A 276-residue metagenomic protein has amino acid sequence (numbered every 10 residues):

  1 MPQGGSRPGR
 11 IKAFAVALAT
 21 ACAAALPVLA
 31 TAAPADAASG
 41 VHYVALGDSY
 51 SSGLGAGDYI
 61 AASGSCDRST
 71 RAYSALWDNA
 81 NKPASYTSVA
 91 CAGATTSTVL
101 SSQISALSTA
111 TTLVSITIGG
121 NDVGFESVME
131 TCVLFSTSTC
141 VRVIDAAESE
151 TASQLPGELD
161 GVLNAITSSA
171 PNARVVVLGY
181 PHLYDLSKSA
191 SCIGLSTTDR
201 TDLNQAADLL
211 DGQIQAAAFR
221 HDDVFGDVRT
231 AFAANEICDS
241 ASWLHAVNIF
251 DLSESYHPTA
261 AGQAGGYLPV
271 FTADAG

Functional and structural regions predicted by a protein language model:
M1-A37: Secretory targeting and sorting signals
A30-V44, V99-S115, L159-R174, F271-A275: Short amphipathic alpha-helices and their capping/turn segments at secondary-structure boundaries
D36-A90: Serine-esterase "nucleophile elbow" of acetyl-processing enzymes
H42-G47, S51-G53, Y86-A90, T112-T117 (+3 more regions): Structural recognition of the beta-strand scaffold that forms the well-ordered cores of secreted hydrolase catalytic
L54, T98-T151, H182: Oxyanion-hole/transition-state-stabilizing segment in secreted/luminal serine hydrolases and related acyltransferases
A62-R71, S138-Q154, T198-D208, S253: A short acidic, glycine-rich active-site loop that binds or catalyzes chemistry on phosphate/adenosine moieties
L76-S85, G157-R174, L209-G226: A structural motif corresponding to the C-terminal end of an alpha-helix and its immediate exit/capping segment
P181-G276: Catalytic His-Asp segment of secreted/periplasmic serine-dependent ester chemistry enzymes
